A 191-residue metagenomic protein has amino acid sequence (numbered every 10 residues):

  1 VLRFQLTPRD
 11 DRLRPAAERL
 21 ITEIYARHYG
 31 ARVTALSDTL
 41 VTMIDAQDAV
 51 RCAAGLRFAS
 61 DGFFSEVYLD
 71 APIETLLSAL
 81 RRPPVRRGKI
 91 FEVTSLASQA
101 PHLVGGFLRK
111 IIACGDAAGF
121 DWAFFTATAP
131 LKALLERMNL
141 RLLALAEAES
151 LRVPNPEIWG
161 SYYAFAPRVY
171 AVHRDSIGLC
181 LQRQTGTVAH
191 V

Functional and structural regions predicted by a protein language model:
V1-I44, L181: Short amphipathic alpha-helix that is part of the acyltransferase structural core
M43, L56-R57, S98: GNAT/GCN5-related N-acetyltransferase fold signature
A49-F58: Conserved beta-strand in the GNAT
G62-V67: Cytochrome P450 core scaffold surrounding the K-helix E-X-X-R motif and the conserved "meander" helix-loop region
Y68-N155: Acyl-donor binding region in acyl/amide transferases
A118-D121, T187-V191: Short, cationic low-complexity segments
P154-L181: C-terminal "cap" of GNAT-fold acetyltransferases
G178-H190: Flexible, glycine-/basic-rich loop-and-beta segments that form/coincide with the SAM-dependent methyltransferase
